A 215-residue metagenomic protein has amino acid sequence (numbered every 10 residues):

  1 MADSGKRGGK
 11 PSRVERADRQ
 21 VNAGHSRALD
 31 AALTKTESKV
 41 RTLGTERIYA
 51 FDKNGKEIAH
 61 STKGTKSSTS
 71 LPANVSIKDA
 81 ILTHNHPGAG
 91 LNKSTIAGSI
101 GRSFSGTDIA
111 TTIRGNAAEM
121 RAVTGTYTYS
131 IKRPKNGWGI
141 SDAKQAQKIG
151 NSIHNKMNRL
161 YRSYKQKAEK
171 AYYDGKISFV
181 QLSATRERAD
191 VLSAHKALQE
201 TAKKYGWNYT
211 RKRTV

Functional and structural regions predicted by a protein language model:
A2-R19, N54, S67-V215: Active-site-proximal loop/helix of nucleotide/amide-processing enzymes and allied scaffolds
R16-S26, T42, D52-N54: Positively charged, hydrophobic/aromatic-enriched amphipathic segments
R19-E37, R102-T107: Charged, amphipathic alpha-helical segments
L33-T42, E46-N54: N-terminal, Lys/Arg-enriched amphipathic/low-complexity engagement segments that precede the first folded domain
